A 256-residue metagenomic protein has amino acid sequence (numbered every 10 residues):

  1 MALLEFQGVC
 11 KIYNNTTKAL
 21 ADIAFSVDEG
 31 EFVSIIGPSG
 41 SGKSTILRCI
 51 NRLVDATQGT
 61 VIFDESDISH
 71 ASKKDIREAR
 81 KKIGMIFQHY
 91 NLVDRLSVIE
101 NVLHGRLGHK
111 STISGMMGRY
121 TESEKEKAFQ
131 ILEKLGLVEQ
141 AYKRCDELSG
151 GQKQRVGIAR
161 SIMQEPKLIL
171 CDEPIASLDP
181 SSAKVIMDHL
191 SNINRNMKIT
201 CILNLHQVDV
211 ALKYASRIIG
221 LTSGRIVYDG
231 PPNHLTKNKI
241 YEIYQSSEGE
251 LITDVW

Functional and structural regions predicted by a protein language model:
I36-P38: The feature captures the beta-strand-to-loop junction immediately N-terminal to the Walker
N51: Helix-to-loop junction immediately C-terminal to a conserved catalytic motif
D67, S114-E139: Conserved ABC ATPase "signature" region
R144-L148, Q152: Conserved ABC ATPase signature
E165: Conserved catalytic motifs of ABC-family nucleotide-binding domains
I169-D172: Catalytic Walker B motif of ABC-type/P-loop ATPase nucleotide-binding domains
P180-S182: Helix N-cap at the start of a conserved alpha-helix in ABC-type nucleotide-binding domains
